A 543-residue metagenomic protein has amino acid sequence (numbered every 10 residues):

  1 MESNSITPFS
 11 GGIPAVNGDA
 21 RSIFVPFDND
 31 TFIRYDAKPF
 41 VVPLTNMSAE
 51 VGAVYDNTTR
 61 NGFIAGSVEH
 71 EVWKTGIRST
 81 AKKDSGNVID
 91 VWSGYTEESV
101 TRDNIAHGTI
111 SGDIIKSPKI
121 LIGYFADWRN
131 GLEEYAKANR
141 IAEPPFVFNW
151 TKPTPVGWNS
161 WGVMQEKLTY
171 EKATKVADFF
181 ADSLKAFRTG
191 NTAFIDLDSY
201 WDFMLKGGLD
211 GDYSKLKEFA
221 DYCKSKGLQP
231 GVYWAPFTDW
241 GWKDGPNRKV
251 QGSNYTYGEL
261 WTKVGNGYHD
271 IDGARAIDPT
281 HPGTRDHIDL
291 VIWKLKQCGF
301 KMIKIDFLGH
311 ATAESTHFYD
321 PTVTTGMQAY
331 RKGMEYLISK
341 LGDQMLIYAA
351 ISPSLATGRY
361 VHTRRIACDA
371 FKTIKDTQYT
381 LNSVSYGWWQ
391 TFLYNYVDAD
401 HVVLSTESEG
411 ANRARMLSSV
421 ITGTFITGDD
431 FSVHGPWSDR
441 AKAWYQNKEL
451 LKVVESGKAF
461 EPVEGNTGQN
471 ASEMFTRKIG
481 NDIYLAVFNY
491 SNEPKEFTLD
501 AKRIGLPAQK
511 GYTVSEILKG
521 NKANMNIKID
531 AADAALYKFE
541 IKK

Functional and structural regions predicted by a protein language model:
M1-T189: Carbohydrate-recognition beta-sandwich/jelly-roll modules in extracellular/periplasmic carbohydrate-active proteins
I6, I13-R21, K502-K519: Solvent-exposed beta-hairpin/edge-strand motifs
G112, W158, I347, I421 (+1 more regions): Conserved, mostly hydrophobic/aromatic
T154, W158, G162-W293, M302 (+1 more regions): Aromatic-lined carbohydrate-binding/catalytic grooves of carbohydrate-active enzymes
N247-P282, D286, Q328-P436: Glycan-recognition surfaces
R413, S419-T422, T427, N466-P507: Carbohydrate-binding surface patches
M416-T467: Aromatic- and carboxylate-lined catalytic core of secreted/periplasmic carbohydrate-active enzymes
N521-K543: C-terminal beta-strand-rich structural cap/linker in extracellular carbohydrate-active enzymes
